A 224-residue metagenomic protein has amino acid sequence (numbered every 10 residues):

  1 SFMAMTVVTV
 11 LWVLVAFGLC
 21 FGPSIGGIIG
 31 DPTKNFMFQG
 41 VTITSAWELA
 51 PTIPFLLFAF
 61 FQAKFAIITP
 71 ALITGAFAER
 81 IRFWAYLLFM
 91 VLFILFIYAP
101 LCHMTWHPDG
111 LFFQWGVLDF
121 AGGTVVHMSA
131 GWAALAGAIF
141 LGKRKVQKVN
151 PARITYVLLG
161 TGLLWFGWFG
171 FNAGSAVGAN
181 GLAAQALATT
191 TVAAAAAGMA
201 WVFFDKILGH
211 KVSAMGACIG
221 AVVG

Functional and structural regions predicted by a protein language model:
S1-G224: Hydrophobic alpha-helical transmembrane bundles of multi-pass membrane proteins
